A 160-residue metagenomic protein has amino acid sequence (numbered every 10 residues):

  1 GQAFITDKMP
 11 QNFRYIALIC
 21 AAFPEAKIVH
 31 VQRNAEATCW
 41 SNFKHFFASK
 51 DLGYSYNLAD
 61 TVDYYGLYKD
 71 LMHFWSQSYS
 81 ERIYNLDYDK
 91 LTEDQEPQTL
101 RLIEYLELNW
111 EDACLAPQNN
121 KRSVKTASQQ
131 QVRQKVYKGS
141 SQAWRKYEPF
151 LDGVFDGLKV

Functional and structural regions predicted by a protein language model:
G1-C20: Glycine-rich phosphate-binding loop used to anchor ATP phosphates in small-molecule kinases, encompassing both
Q2-A3, N42-N85, E93-V160: PAPS-dependent sulfotransferases, especially Golgi type II membrane carbohydrate sulfotransferases
I5-D7, K27-Q32, Y84-Y88: Structured core elements
P10-F13, N34-A37, H45, D89-E93: Short, solvent-exposed loop/turn segments at secondary-structure junctions
R14, P24, E107: Hydrophobic/aromatic-lined pockets within catalytic cores
R14-A17, W40, E96: Short N-terminal helix/helix-N-cap motif within the alpha/beta-hydrolase-1
I19-K44: Conserved phosphate-donor/acceptor-positioning beta-strand/loop module used by diverse small-molecule
